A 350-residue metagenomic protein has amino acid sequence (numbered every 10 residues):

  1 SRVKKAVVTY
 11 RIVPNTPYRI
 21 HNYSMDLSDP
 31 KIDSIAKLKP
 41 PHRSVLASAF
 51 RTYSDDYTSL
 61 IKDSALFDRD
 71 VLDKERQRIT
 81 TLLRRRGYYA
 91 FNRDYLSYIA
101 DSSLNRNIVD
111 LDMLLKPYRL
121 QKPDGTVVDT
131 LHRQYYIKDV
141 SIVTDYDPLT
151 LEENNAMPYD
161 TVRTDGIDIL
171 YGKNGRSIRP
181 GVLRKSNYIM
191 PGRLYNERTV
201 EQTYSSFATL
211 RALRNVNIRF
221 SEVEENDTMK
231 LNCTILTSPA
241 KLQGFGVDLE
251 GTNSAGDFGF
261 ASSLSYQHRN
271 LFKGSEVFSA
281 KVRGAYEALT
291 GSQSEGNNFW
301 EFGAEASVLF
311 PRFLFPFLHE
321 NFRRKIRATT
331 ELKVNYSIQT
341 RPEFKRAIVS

Functional and structural regions predicted by a protein language model:
S1-T209, F322: Interaction-mediating elements
S48, R176-R179, R193-S350: Gram-negative/organellar outer-membrane beta-barrel architecture
